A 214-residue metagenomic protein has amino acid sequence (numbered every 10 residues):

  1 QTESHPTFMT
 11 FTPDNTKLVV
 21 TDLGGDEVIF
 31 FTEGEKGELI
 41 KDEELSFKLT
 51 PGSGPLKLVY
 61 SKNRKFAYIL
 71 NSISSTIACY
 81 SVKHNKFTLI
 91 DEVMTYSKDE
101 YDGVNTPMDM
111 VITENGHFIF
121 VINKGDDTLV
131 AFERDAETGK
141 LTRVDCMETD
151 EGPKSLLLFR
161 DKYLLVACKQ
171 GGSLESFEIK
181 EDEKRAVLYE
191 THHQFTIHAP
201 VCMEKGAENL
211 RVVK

Functional and structural regions predicted by a protein language model:
Q1, L39-F47, T88-Y96, L141-E148 (+1 more regions): Beta-propeller fold detector
Q1-N15, L49-R64, Y96-G116, T149-Y163 (+1 more regions): Beta-rich, blade/repeat-based domains predominating in secreted/periplasmic proteins but also intracellular
T12, V20-L23, S61, I69-S72 (+2 more regions): Conserved beta-strand positions in repeat-built beta-propeller and related beta-rich domains
L18-S75: Loop-centered beta-sheet repeat module
D26-V28, S75-I77, D127-L129, G172-L174: Structural signal for beta-propeller blades
F31-L39, Y80-T88, F132-G139, E178-A186: Short loop/turn segments immediately following beta-strands, especially the blade-tip and inter-blade linker loops
V130-F177: C-terminal hydrophobic structural anchor segments that stabilize assembly/packing rather than catalytic chemistry
